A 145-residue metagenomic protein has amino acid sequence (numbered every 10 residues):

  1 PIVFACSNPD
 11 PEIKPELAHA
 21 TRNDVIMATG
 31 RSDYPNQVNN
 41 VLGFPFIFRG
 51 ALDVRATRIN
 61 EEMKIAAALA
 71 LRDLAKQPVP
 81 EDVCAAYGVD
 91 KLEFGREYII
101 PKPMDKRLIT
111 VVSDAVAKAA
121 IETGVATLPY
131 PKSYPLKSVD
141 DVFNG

Functional and structural regions predicted by a protein language model:
P1: Glycine-centered, small-residue-biased loops immediately flanking beta-strands in adenine/cofactor-binding cores
A5-S113, A117-P129: Adenosine-phosphate binding glycine-rich loop
Y130-G145: Long, charged amphipathic helices and adjacent flexible linkers at domain junctions
